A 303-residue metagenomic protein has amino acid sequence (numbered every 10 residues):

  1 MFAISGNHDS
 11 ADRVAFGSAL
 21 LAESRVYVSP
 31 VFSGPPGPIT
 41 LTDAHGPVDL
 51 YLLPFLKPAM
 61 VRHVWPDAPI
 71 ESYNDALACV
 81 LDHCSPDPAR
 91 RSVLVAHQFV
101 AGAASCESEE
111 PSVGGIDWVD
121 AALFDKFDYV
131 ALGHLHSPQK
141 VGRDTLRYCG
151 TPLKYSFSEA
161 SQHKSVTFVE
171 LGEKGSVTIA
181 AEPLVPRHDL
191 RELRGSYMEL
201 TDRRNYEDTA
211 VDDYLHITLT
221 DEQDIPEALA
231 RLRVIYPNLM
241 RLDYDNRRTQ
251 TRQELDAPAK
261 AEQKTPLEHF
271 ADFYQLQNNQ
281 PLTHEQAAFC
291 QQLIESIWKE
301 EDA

Functional and structural regions predicted by a protein language model:
M1, S92-A96, D213-L215: Generic beta-sheet signal
F2-G6, D243: Short internal beta-strands
S5-G142: His/Asp/Glu-rich metal-coordinating catalytic cores of metallo-dependent phosphodiesterases/hydrolases acting on
V28-S33, S161, H269-L276: Short, basic, helix/turn surface patches
G34-D49, L53, L146-V211: Binuclear metal-dependent phosphoesterase catalytic core
V100-A101, S137, L153-Y155, V185-D189 (+1 more regions): Short, catalytically relevant binding-site loops at active-site mouths
L171-A303: Accessory, non-catalytic peripheral segments of nucleic-acid enzymes
